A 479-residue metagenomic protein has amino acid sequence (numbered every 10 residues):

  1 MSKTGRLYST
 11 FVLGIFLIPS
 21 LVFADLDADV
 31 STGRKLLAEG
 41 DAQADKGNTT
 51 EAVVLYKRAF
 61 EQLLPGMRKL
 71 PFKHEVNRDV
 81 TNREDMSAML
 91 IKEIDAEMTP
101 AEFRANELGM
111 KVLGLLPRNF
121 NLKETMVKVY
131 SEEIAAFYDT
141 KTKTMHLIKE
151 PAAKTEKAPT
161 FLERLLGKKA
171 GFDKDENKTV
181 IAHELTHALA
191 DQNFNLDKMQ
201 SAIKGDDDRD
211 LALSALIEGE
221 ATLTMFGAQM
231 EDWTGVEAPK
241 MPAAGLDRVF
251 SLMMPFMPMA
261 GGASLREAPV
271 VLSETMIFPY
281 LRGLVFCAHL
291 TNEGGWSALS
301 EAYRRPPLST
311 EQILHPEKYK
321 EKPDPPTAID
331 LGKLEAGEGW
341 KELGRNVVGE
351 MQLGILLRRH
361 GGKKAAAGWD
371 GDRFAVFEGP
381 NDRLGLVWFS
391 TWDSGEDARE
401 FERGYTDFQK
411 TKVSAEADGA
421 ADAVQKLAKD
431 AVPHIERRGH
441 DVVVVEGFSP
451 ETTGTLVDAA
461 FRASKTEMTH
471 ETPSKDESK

Functional and structural regions predicted by a protein language model:
K57-A158, D175: Auxiliary, metal-adjacent structural segments of Zn-dependent hydrolase domains
L64, T179-L196, A221-T222: Active-site recognition of the HExxH zinc-binding catalytic motif
K73-E93, I203-D208, A238-F250, R305-L308: Acidic helix-start/capping segments at beta-turn-to-alpha-helix junctions
K149-A182, A212-L213: Short pre-active-site segment immediately N-terminal to the catalytic Zn-binding motif
D191-D197, S201-M253: Post-HExxH zinc-binding segment in Zn-dependent metallohydrolases
F256-F389, D397: Pan-zinc metallopeptidase signature
D370-S478: C-terminal soluble interaction/assembly domains
